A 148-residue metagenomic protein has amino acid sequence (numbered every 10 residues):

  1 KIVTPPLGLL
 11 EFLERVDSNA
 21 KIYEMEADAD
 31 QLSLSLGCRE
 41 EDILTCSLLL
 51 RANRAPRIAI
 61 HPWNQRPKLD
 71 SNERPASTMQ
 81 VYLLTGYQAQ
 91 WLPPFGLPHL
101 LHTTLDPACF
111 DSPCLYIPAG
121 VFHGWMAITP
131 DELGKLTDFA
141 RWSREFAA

Functional and structural regions predicted by a protein language model:
K1-A148: Extended, low-hydrophobicity, polar/charged segments
